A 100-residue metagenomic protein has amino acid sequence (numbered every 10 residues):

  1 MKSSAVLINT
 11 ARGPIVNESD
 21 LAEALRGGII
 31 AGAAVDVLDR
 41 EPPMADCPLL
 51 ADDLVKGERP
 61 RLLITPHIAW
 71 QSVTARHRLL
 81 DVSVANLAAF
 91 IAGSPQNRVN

Functional and structural regions predicted by a protein language model:
S4, A11-N100: Rossmann-like dinucleotide-binding domain for NAD(H)/NADP(H)
